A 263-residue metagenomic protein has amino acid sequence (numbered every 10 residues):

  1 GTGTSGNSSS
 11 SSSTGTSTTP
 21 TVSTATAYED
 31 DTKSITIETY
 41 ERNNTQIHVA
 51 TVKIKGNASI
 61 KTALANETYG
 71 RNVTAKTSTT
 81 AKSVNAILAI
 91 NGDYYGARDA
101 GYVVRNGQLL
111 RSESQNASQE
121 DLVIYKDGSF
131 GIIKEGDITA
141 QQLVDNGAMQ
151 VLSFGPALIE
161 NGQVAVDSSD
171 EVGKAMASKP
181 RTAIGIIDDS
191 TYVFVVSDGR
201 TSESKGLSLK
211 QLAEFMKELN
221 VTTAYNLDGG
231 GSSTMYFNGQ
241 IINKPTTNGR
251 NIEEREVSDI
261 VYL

Functional and structural regions predicted by a protein language model:
G1-N116, E120-D121, G131-I132: Zymogen propeptides
Y28, D93-A175: Active-site-adjacent helix-turn-beta-strand microarchitecture at beta-sheet edges that either contains or buttresses
R42, K55-N57, Y95, D137 (+3 more regions): Short, glycine-/Ser/Thr-/acidic-enriched flexible segments
T45, N57, G128-S129, I186-V193: Beta-strand-turn-beta hairpins that frame and shape the catalytic cleft of phosphate-ester-processing enzymes
I47-T51, A157, A183, I260: Conserved hydrophobic/aromatic beta-strand scaffold that supports enzyme active sites
L64-Y69, G136-A140, S197-T201: Short, solvent-exposed aromatic-acidic interface loops
V84-I87, S129, Q163, D189-Y192 (+1 more regions): Loop/turn elements at helix/coil->beta-strand transitions in domains of secreted/extracellular proteins
D99-N116, I124, S169-I186, T191-T222 (+2 more regions): Conserved, well-ordered active-site substructure
